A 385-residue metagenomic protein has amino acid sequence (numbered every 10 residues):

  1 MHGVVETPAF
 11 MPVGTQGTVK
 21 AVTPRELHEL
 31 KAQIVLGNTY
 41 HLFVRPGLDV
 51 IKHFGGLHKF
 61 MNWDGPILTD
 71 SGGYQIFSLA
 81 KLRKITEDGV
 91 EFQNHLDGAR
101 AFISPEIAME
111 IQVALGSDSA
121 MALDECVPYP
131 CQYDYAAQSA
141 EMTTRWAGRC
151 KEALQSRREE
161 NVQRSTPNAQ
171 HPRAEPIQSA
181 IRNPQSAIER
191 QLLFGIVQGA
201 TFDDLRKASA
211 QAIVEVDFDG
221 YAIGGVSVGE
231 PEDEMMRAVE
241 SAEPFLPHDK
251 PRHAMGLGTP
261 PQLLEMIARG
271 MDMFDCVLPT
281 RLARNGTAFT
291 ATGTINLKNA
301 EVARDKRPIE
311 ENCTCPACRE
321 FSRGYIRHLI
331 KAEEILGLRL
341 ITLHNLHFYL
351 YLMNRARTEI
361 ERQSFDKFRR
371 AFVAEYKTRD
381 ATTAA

Functional and structural regions predicted by a protein language model:
M1-R158, A300-A303: Non-catalytic, usually N-terminal nucleic-acid engagement modules in DNA/RNA processing proteins
G3, V35, D70, Q112 (+5 more regions): Conserved, mostly hydrophobic/aromatic
V5-A9, A21, D124-P130, E310-A385: C-terminal extensions of enzymes
A32-Q33, W63-I67, G116-S119, E189-L193 (+2 more regions): Short, well-ordered coil/turn segments that N-cap beta-strands
I107, I111, Q138-R149, A208 (+3 more regions): A non-catalytic, amphipathic alpha-helix used as a structural packing/dimerization or gating element in enzyme scaffolds
P128-Y133, A137, G220-S227, I335-L338: Glycine- and acidic
E141, A153, R157, L192-F194 (+1 more regions): Glycine-rich phosphate/ribose-binding loops and adjacent secondary-structure elements that form binding surfaces
Q155-R190: Intrinsic disorder/low-complexity segments
